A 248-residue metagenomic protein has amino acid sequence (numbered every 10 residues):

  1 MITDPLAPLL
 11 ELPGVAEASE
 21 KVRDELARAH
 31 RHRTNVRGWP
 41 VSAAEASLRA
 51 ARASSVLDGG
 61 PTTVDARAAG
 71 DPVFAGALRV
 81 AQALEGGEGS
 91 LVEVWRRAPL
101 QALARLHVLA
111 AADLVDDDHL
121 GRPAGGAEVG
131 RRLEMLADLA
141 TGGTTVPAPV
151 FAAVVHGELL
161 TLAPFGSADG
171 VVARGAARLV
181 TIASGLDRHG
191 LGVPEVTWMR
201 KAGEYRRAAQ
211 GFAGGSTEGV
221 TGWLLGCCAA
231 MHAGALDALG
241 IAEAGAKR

Functional and structural regions predicted by a protein language model:
M1-R248: FIC/Doc superfamily catalytic core
